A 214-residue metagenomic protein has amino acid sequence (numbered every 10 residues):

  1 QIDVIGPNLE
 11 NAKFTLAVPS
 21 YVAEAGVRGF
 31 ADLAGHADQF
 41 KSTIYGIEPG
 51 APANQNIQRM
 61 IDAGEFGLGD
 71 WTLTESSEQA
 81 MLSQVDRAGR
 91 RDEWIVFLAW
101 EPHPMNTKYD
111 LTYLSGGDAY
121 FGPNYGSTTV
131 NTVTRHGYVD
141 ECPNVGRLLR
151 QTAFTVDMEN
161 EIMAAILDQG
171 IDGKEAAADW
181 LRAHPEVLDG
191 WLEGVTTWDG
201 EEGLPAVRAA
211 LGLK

Functional and structural regions predicted by a protein language model:
I2-E48: A conserved helix-loop-strand patch within extracytoplasmic ligand-binding domains of the periplasmic binding
N8, A25, Y45-P49, L73-S77 (+5 more regions): Extracytoplasmic/periplasmic, Sec-exported soluble proteins
L9, T155-K214: C-terminal functional modules
F14-E24, S127-E141, I162-A165: A bilobed periplasmic-binding-protein/Venus flytrap-type ligand-binding module shared by bacterial periplasmic
R28, D32, P52-R59, A80-Q84 (+4 more regions): Extracytoplasmic/secreted proteins, especially bacterial periplasmic and envelope-associated proteins
G35-D38, D62-F66, D86-R90, R150-F154 (+2 more regions): Sec-exported extracytoplasmic/periplasmic mature domains
P49-D118: Ligand-binding pocket segment of bilobal, Venus flytrap-like solute-binding proteins
E93, E101-A153: C-terminal lobe and pocket-closing loops of periplasmic/extracytoplasmic Venus-flytrap solute-binding proteins
